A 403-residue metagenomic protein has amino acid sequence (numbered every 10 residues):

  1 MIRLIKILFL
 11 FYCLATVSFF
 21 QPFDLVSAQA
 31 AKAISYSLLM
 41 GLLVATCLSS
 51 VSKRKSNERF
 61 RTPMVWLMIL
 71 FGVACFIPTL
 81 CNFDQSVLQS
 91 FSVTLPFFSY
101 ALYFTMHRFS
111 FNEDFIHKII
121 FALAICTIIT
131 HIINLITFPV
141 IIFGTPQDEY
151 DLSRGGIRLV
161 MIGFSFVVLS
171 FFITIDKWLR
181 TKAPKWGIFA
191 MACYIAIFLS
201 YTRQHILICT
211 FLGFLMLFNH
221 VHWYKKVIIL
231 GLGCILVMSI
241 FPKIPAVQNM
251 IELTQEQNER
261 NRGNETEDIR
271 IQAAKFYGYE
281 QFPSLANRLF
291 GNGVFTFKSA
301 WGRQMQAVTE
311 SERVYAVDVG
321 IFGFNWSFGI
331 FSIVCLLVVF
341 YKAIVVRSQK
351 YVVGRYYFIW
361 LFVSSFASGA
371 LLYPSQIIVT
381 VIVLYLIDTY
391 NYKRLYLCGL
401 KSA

Functional and structural regions predicted by a protein language model:
M1-Q255, E310-K401: Hydrophobic transmembrane helix bundles of membrane-integrated enzymes that assemble and modify cell-envelope
A28-A31, S239-F276, N287, S299: Flexible juxtamembrane loops connecting transmembrane helices in multi-pass membrane enzymes that build or modify
N264-F328: Long extracytoplasmic/lumenal interhelical loops at the membrane interface of multi-pass membrane proteins
